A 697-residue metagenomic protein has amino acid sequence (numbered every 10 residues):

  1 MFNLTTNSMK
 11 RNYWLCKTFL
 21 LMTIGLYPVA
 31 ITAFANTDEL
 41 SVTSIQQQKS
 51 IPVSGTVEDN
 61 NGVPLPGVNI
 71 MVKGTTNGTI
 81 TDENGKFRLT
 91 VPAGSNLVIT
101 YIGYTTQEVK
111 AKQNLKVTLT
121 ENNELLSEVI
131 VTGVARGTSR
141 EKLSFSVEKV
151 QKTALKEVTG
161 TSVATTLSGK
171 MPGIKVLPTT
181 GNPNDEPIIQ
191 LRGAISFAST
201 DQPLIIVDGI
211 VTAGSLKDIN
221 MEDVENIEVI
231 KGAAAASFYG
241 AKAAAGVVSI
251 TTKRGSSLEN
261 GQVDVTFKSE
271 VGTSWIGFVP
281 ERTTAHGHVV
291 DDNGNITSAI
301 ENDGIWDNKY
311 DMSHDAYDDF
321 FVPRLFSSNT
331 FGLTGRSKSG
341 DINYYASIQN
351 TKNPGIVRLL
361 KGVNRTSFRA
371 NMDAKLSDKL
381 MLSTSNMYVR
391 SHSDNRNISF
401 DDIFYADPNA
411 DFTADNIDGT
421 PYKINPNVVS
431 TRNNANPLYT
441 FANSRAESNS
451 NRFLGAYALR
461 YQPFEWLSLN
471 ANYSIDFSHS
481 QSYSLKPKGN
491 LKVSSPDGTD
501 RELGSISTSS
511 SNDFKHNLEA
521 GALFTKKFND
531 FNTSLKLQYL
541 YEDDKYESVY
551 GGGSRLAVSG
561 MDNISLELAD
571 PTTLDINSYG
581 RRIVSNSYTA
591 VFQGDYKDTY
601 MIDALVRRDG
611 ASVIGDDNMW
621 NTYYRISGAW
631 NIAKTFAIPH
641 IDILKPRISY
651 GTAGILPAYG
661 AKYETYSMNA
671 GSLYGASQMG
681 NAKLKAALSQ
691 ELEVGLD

Functional and structural regions predicted by a protein language model:
M1-R369, L376, M381-S383, L454-G455: Short, small/polar-rich motifs associated with maturation and membrane association, primarily at protein termini
E141, S257-M312, S339, I356-L454 (+4 more regions): Surface-exposed loop/interface segments of Gram-negative outer-membrane beta-barrel transport/assembly proteins
I189, V248, F331, F368-A370 (+7 more regions): Membrane-embedded beta-strands of outer-membrane beta-barrel proteins, especially the hydrophobic/small aromatic
S269, N350-K352, I602-A611, I648-Y650: Transmembrane beta-strand segments that form the barrel wall of outer-membrane beta-barrel proteins
S328, G455-Y461, I475-F477: Alpha-helical support elements that line or immediately flank enzyme active sites and cofactor-binding pockets
N329-S337, N586-Y596: Structured alpha-helical segments in the cores of large, soluble enzyme domains
D616-W620: Short glycine/threonine-rich loop-to-helix capping motif typified by GTGT followed within a few residues by an Asp-Pro
